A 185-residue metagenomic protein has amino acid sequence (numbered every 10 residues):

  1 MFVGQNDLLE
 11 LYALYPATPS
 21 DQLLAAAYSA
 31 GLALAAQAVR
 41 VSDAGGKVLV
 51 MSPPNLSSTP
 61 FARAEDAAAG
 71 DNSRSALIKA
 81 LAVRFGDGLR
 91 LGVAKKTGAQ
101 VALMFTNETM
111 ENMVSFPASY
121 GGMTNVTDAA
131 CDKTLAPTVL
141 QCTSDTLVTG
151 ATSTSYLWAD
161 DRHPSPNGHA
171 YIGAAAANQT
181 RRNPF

Functional and structural regions predicted by a protein language model:
M1-A26, K47-V50, P54-A62, S155-Y156: Oxyanion-hole/transition-state-stabilizing segment in secreted/luminal serine hydrolases and related acyltransferases
A30-Q37, L81, F85, L89 (+1 more regions): Stable alpha-helical elements in mature extracytoplasmic
A36-R40, L91-G92, Q179: A generic secondary-structure signal
D43-L49, T97-A102: Loop/turn elements at helix/coil->beta-strand transitions in domains of secreted/extracellular proteins
S58-V83, G92, G98-R162: Mobile gating loops/cap/lid regions near enzyme active sites that modulate substrate access
S165: Short, conserved phosphate/pyrophosphate- and ester-handling motifs at nucleotide-, phospho-/glycolipid
Y171, A175-N183: C-terminal alpha-helix
